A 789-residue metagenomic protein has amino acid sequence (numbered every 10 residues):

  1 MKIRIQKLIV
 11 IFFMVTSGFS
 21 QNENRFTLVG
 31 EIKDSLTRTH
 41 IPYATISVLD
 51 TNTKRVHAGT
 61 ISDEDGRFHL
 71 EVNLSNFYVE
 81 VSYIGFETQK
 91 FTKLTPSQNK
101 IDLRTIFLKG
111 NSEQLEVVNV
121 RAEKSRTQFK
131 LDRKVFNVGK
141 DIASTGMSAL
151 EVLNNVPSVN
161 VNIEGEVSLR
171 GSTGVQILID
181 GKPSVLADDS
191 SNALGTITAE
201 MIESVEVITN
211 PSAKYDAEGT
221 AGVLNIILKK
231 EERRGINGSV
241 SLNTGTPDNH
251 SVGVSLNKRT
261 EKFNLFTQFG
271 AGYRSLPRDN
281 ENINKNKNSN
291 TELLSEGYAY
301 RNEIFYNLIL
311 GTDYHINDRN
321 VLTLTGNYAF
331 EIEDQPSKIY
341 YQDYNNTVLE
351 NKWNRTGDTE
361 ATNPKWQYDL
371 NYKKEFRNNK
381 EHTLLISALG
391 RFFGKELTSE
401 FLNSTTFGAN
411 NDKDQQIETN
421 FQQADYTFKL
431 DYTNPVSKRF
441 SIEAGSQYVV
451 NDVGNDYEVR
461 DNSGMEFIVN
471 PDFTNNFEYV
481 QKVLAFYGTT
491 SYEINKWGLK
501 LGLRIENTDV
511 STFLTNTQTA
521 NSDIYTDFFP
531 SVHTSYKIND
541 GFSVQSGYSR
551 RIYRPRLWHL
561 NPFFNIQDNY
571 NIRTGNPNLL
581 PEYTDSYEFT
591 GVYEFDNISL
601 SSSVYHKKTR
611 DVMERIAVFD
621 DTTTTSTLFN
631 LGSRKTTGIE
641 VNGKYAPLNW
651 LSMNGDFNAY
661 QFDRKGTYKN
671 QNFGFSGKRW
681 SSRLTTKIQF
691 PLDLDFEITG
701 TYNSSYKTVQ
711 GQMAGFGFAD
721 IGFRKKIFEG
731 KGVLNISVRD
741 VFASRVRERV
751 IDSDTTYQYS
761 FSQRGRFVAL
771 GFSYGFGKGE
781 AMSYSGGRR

Functional and structural regions predicted by a protein language model:
K33-T37, T45-L49, S82-F86, K100-I142 (+3 more regions): Short, acidic, small-residue-rich periplasmic hinge/interaction motif at the N-terminus of Gram-negative outer-membrane
T51-R67: Short, acidic Ser/Thr/Gly-rich low-complexity loop/linker segments typical of extracellular and cell-surface proteins
E71, A149, N155, K182-T209: Short acidic/polar hinge/loop motifs at secondary-structure boundaries that mediate gating or recognition
K100-F107, A149-V152, N192-A193, V207 (+2 more regions): N-terminal periplasmic accessory domains that precede and gate Gram-negative outer-membrane beta-barrel machines
A217-L224, E232-E281, E303-Y306: Outer-membrane beta-barrel translocator/receptor signature
G222, I226-G238, D279, I283 (+12 more regions): Surface-exposed extracellular loop regions of Gram-negative outer-membrane beta-barrel proteins
E296, Q416, D425-K429, N470-N475 (+8 more regions): Outer membrane beta-barrel strand-and-loop segments of large Gram-negative receptors, especially TonB-dependent
D509-S511, D540-S586, H606-S626, Y706 (+1 more regions): Surface-exposed extracellular loop regions of Gram-negative outer-membrane beta-barrel proteins, predominantly
